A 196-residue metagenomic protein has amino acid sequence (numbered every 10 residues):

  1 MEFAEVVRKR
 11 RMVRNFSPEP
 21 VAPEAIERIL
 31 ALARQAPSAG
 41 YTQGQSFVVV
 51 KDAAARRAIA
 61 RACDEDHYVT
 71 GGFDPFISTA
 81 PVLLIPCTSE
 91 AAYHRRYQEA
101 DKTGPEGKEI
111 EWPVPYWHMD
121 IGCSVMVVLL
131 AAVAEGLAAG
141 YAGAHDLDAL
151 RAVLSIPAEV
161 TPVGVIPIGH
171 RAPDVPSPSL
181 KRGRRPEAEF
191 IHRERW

Functional and structural regions predicted by a protein language model:
F3-V13, T88, K102, G164-W196: C-terminal helix-cap and adjacent tail motif
V13-R28: A short N-terminal beta-strand-loop micro-motif at the entrance of redox/enzyme domains
I29, A33-R34, L84, G104-V153: Small-aliphatic-rich amphipathic alpha-helix that forms the alpha element of a beta-alpha
R34-Y41: Glycine-rich phosphate/pyrophosphate-binding beta-alpha loops
T42-I121: Glycine/small-residue-rich phosphate/adenosyl-binding loop
S46, H145, G164: Residue-level "edge-of-site" marker
T70, D74-L83, S155-S177: A glycine-rich helix N-cap at a beta->alpha junction
E90, H145-D148, A172: Acidic, glycine-rich active-site loops and adjacent beta-strand->loop/helix elements that engage anionic groups
